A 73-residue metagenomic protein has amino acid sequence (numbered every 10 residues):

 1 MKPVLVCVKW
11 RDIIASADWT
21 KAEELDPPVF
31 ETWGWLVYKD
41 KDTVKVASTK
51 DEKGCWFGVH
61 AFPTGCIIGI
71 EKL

Functional and structural regions predicted by a protein language model:
M1-L73: Conserved RNA-binding domains used in RNP assembly and mRNA/RNA metabolism
